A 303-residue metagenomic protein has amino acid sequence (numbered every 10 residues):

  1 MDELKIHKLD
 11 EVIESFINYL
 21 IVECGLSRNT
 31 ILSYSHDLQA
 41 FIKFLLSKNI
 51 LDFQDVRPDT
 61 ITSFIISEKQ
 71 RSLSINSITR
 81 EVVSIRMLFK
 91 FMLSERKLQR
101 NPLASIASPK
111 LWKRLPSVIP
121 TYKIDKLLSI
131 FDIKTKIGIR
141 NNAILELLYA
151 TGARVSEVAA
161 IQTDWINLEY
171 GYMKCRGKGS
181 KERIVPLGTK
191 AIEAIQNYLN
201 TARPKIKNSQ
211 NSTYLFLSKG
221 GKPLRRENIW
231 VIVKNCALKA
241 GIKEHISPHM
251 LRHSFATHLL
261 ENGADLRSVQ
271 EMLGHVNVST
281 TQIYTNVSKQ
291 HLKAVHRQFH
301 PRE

Functional and structural regions predicted by a protein language model:
M1-E303: Conserved catalytic core of the tyrosine transesterase superfamily
